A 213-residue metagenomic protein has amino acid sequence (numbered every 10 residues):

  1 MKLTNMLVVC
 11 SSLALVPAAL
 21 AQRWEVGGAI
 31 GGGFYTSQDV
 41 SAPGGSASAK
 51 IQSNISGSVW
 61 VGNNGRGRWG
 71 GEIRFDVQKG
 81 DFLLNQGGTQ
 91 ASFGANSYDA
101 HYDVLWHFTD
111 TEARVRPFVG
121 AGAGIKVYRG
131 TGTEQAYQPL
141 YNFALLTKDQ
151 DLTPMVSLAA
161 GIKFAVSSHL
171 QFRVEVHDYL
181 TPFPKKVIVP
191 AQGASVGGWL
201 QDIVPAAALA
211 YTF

Functional and structural regions predicted by a protein language model:
M1-R23: Cleavable N-terminal export/targeting peptides
L20-N64, G71, G130, V204-F213: Short glycine/proline- and aromatic-enriched beta-strand/turn motifs that initiate or cap beta-hairpins
G28-G32, I73-V77, V119-I125, I162 (+1 more regions): Transmembrane beta-barrel strands of outer-membrane/channel proteins
Y35-S41, Q78-G87, T133-F143, P184-P190: Flexible, solvent-exposed coil segments and beta strand-coil junctions, predominantly the extracellular/periplasmic
A42-S48, L84-F93, Y141-K148, P190-G197: Extracellular loop and loop/strand-boundary signature of outer-membrane beta-barrel proteins
A49-I55, G94-D99, K148-M155, G197-Q201: Short sequence motifs at beta-strands and strand-loop junctions characteristic of Gram-negative outer-membrane
W60-P139, P154, D202-F213: Gram-negative (and chloroplast) outer-membrane scaffold detector with strong preference for beta-barrel transmembrane
G80, S167-F213: Predominantly the C-terminal beta-signal and adjacent terminal strand-loop region of outer-membrane beta-barrel
